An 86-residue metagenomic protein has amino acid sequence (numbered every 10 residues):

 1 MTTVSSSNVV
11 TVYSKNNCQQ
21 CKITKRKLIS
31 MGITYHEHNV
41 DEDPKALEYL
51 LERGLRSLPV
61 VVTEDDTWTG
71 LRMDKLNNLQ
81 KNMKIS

Functional and structural regions predicted by a protein language model:
T2-M31: Local sequence-structure signature of Cys/Sec-based thiol-disulfide redox active-site neighborhoods
K15, L55, M73: ATP/adenylate-binding site constellation spanning eukaryotic-like Ser/Thr protein kinases, ABC-transporter
Q19, P44-K45, D74: Short alpha-helical
I33-A46, L55-S57: Thiol-based oxidoreductase modules, predominantly thioredoxin-like and allied folds used for disulfide exchange
Y49-E52, L79-Q80: Short amphipathic alpha-helix with an adjacent loop that forms part of the alpha/beta core around
L51-L58, T69-G70: Thiol/disulfide oxidoreductase modules built on the thioredoxin-like
D65-S86: Non-catalytic, surface beta->alpha helical segment in thiol-disulfide oxidoreductase systems
